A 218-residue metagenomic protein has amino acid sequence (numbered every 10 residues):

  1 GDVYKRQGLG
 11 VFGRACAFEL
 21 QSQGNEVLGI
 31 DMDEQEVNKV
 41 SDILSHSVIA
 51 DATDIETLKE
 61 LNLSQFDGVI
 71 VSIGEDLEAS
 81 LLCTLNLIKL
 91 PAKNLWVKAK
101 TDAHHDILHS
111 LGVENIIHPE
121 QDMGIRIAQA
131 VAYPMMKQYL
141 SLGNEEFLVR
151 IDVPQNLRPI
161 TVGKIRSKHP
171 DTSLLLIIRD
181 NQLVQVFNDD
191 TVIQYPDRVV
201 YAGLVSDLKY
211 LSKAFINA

Functional and structural regions predicted by a protein language model:
G1-Y4: Short, small-residue-biased leader/transition segments that mark boundaries at the very start of proteins
R6-L28, N62: Helix-rich terminal scaffold detector
V11, I30, Q155-A218: Cytosolic Rossmann-like ligand/nucleotide-binding regulatory domains
D31-M32, A99: Conserved acidic E/D residue at the C-terminus of a beta-strand in Rossmann-like folds
K39, I43-I127, D152, S206-D207: Phosphate-bearing ligand-interacting subdomains that bind or position ATP/ADP/UDP/GDP/NAD(P) or nucleotide-linked
I125-G143, N156: A charged, well-structured terminal subsegment
E145-I151: Short glycine-/aliphatic-rich beta-strand segments at the starts of folded cytosolic domains
